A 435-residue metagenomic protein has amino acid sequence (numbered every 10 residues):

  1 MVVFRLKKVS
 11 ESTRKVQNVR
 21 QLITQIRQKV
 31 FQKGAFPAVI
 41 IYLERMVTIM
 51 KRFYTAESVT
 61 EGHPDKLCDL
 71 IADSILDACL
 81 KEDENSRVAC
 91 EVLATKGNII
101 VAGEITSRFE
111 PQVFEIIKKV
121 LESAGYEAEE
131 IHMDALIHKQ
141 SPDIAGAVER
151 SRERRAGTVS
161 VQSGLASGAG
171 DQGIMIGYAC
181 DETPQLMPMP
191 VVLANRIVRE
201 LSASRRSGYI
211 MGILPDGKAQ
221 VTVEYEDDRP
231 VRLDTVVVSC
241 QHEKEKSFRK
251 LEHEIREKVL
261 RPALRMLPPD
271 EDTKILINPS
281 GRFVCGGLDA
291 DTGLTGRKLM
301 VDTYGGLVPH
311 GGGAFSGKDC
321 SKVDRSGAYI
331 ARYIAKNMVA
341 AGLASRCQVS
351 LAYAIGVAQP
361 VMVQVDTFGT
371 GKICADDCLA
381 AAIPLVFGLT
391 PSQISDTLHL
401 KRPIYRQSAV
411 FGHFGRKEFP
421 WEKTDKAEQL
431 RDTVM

Functional and structural regions predicted by a protein language model:
E11-T13, V19: Short hydrophobic alpha-helical segments enriched in small aliphatic residues
F31-I49: Short, Lys/Arg-enriched N-terminal segments with co-localized hydrophobic residues within the first ~10-30 amino acids
V47-A89, A94: N-terminal, positively charged regions that mediate nucleic acid binding
T55, G97, E115, E122 (+3 more regions): Glycine-rich, mobile lid/loop segments that gate access to catalytic sites or pores
S86-C90, G217-V223, T273-I277, L343-A354: A short glycine-rich, hydrophobically flanked beta-strand micro-motif that places a catalytic Asp/Glu for divalent metal
E91-V92, S167, G173-C180, A219-H242 (+3 more regions): Short beta-strand elements
T95, R346, Y353-M435: Internal helix-turn-beta structural module
K246-G342: Glycine-rich anion/phosphate-binding loop at the beta-strand->alpha-helix junction
